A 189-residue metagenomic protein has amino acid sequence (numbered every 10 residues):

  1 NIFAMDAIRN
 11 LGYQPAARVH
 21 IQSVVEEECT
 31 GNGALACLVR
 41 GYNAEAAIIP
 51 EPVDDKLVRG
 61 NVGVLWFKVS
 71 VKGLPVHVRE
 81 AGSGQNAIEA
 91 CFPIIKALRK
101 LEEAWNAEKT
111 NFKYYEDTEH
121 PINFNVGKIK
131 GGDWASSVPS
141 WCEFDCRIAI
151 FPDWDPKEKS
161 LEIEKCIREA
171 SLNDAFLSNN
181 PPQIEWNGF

Functional and structural regions predicted by a protein language model:
I2-W66: Acidic/histidine-rich catalytic neighborhood of metal-dependent amide-processing enzymes
K68-F189: Metal-dependent amide/peptide-bond hydrolase catalytic core, centered on the "pita-bread" metallohydrolase fold
